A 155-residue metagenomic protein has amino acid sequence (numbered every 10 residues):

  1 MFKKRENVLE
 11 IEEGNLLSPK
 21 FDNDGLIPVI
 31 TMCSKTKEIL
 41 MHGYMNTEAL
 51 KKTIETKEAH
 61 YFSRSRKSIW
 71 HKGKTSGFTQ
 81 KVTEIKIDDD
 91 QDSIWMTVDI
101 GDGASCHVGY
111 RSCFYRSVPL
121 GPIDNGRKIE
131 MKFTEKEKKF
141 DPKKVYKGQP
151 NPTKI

Functional and structural regions predicted by a protein language model:
F2-L26, C33-L40, M45-I155: C-terminal binding/interaction regions
